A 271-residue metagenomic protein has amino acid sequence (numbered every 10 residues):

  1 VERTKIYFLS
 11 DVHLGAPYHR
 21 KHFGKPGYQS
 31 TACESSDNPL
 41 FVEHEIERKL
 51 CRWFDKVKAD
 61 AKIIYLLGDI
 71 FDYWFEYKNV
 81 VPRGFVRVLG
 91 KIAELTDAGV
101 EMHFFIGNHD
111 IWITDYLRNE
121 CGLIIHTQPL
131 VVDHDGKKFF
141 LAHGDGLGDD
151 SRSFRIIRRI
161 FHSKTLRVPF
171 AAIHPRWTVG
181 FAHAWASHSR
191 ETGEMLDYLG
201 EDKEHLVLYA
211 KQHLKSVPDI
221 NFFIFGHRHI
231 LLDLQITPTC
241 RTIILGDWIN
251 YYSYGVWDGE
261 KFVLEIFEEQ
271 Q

Functional and structural regions predicted by a protein language model:
E2-K5, L9, L14-S30, N38-H134 (+1 more regions): Core catalytic region of metal-dependent phosphoesterases/phosphodiesterases, especially metallo-beta-lactamase-like
R52, E94, D115, N119 (+7 more regions): Charged/polar, solvent-exposed surface patches and flexible loops
I63-D69, G99-F105, F139-H143, F161-P169 (+2 more regions): Low-complexity, flexible helical/coil segments
D72-T96, S189-I220: N-terminal short leaders/motifs
E120-T127, K138-F140, D145, S151-I157 (+2 more regions): Conserved beta-sheet core of the metallophosphoesterase superfamily
G144-L206: Active-site-proximal loop/helix segment associated with metal-binding centers of metalloenzymes
E269-Q271: C-terminal regulatory/interaction regions
